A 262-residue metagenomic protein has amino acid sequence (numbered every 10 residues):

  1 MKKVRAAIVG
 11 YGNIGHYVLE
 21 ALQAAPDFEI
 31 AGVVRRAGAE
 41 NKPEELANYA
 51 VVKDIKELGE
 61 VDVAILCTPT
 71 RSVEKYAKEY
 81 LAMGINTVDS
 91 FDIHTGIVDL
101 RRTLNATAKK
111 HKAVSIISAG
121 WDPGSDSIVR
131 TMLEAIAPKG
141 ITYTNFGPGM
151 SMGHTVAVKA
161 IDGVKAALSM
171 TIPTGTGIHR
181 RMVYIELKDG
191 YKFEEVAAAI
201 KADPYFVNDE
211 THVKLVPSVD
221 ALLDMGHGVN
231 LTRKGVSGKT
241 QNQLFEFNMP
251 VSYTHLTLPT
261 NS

Functional and structural regions predicted by a protein language model:
R5-V18: Glycine-rich adenosine-cofactor-binding loop
A25-E44: NAD(P)-binding Rossmann-fold cofactor-contacting core
A47-E60: Short acidic low-complexity segments
E60-A82, H94-V98: Beta-loop-alpha module in the N-terminal Rossmann-like domain of NAD(P)-dependent dehydrogenases, especially those
D92-V114: Rossmann-fold NAD(P)-binding glycine/threonine-rich loop
D122, D126-E195: Conserved anion/nucleotide-ligand pocket segment
E195-D203: Short amphipathic alpha-helices in soluble, non-transmembrane regions that often serve as interface/regulatory elements
T254-T260: Conserved small/polar residues in nucleotide/adenosyl-binding loops
